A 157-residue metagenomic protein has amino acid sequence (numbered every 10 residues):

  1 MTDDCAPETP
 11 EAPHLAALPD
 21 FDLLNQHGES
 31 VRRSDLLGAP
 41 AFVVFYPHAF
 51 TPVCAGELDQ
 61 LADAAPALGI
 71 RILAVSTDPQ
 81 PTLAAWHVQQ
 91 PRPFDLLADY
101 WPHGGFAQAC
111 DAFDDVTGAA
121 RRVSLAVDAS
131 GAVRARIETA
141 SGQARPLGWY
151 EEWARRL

Functional and structural regions predicted by a protein language model:
M1-L157: Chalcogenol-based redox active-site neighborhoods
